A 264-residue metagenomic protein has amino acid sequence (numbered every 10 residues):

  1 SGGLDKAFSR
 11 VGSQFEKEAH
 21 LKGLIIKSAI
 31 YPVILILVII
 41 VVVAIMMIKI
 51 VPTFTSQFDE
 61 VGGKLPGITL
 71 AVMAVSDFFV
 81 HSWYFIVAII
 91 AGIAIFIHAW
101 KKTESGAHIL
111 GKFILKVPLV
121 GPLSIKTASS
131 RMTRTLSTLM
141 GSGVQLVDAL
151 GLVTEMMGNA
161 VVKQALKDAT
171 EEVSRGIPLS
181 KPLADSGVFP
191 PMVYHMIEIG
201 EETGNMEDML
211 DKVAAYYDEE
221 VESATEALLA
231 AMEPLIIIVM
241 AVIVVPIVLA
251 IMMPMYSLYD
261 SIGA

Functional and structural regions predicted by a protein language model:
S1-L24, G121-A231: Glycine- and small-hydrophobic-enriched helix-loop-helix hairpins
H20-A99, E219-A264: Bilayer-spanning, highly hydrophobic alpha-helical transmembrane segments
E60-G63, F96-V117: Juxtamembrane helix-loop transition segments at the membrane interface in multi-pass membrane proteins
G63-M73, G111-A128: Membrane-cytosol interface motif
G67, A71, S105, I109 (+2 more regions): Short acidic-hydrophobic sequence patches enriched in Asp/Glu that either
Y84-S105, L139-M156: Alpha-helical membrane-embedding segments and immediately adjacent membrane-interface amphipathic helices
P118, G143, P254: Conserved functional loop/turn residues at catalytic and ligand-binding sites
